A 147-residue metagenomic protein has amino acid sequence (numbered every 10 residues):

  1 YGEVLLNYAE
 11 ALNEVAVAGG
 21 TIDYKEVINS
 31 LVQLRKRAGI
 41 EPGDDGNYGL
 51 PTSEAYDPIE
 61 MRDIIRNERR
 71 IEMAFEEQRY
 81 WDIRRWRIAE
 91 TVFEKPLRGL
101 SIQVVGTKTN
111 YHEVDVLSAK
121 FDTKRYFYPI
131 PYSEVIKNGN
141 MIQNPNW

Functional and structural regions predicted by a protein language model:
Y1-W147: Acidic/polar-rich alpha-helix caps and helix-coil junctions
